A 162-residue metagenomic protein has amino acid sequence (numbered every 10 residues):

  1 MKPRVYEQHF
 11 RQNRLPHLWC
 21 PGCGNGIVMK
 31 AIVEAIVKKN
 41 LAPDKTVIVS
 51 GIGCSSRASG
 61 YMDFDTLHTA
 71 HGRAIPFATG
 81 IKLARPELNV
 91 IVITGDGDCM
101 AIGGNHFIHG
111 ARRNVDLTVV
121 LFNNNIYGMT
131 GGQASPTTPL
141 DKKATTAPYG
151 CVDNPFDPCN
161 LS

Functional and structural regions predicted by a protein language model:
R4-A70: Active-site diphosphate/adenylate-binding microenvironment
R11-Q12, P21, K39-P43, L83-P86 (+4 more regions): Solvent-exposed alpha-helices and their adjacent loops that cap or buttress functional pockets in soluble metabolic
L18-G22, I93-G97, K142-C151: Flexible, glycine/proline-enriched loop segments at strand-loop-helix junctions that form or flank small-ligand binding
G24-A31, P43, G72, P76 (+4 more regions): Conserved active-site and cofactor/substrate-binding residues in soluble primary-metabolism enzymes
C54-I126: Thiamine diphosphate
G128-Q133: Glycine-rich, charge-decorated loop segments at or immediately adjacent to ligand/cofactor-binding or catalytic sites
S135-S162: Conserved thiamine diphosphate
